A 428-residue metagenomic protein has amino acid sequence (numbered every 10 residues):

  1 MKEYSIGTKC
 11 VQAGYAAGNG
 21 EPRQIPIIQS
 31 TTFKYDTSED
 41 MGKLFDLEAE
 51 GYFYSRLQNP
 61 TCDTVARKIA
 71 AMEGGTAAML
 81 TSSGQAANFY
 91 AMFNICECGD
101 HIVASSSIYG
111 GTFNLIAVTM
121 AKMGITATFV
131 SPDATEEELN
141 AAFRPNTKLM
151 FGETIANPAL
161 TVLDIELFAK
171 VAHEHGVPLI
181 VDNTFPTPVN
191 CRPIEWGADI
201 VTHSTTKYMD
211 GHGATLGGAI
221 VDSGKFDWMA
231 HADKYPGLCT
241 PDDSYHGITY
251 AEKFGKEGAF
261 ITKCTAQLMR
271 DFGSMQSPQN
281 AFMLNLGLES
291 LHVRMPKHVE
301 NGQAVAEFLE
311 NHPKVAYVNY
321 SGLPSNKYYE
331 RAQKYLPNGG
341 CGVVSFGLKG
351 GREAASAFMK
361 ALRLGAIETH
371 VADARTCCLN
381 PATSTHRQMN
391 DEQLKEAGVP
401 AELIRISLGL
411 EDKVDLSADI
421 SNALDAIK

Functional and structural regions predicted by a protein language model:
M1-N59, R67, I404: N-terminal "arm"/small-domain region of PLP-dependent enzymes with the aminotransferase-like
G7-A16, A78-N311: Conserved PLP-enzyme active-site core in the AAT-like
T32, S223-F226, L348-G351: Short loop segments at secondary-structure junctions
T37-F89, G111-T119: Conserved N-terminal alpha-helix of the aminotransferase class I/II PLP-enzyme fold
G74, N146, K314-Y317, E402: Glycine-centered tight turns that cap/initiate beta-strands
A117-V118, T126-A127, A141, P145-K148 (+4 more regions): PLP-dependent enzyme catalytic core of the Aspartate aminotransferase-like
V221, S345-G347, S407-G409: Short hydrophobic/aromatic beta-strand micro-patches that form the beta-sheet surface supporting nucleotide- or nucleic
F272-M275, Q279-A281, L286, S290 (+4 more regions): Conserved small-domain helix->loop->beta segment predominantly found in fold-type I
